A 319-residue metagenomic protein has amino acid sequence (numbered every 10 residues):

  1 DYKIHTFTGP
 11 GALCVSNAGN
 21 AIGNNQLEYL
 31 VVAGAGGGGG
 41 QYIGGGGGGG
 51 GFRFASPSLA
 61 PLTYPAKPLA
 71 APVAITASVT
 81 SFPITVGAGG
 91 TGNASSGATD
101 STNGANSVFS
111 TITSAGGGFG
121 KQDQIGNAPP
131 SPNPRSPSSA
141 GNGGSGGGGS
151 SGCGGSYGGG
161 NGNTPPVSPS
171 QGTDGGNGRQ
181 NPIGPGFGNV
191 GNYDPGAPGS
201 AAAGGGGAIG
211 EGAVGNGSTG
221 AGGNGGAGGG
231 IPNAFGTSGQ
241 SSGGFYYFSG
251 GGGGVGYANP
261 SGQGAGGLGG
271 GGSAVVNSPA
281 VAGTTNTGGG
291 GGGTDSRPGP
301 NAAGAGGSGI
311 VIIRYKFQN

Functional and structural regions predicted by a protein language model:
D1-N319: Glycine-biased low-complexity/repetitive sequence motifs
